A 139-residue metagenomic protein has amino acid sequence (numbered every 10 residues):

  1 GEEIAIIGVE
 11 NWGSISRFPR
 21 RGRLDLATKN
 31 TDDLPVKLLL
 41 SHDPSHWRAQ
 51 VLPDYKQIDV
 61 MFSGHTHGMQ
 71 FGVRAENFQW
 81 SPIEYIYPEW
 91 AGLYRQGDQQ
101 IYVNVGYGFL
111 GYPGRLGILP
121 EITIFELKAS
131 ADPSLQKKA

Functional and structural regions predicted by a protein language model:
G1-A139: Soluble catalytic domains of enzymes that build or remodel membrane lipids, polysaccharides, and related
